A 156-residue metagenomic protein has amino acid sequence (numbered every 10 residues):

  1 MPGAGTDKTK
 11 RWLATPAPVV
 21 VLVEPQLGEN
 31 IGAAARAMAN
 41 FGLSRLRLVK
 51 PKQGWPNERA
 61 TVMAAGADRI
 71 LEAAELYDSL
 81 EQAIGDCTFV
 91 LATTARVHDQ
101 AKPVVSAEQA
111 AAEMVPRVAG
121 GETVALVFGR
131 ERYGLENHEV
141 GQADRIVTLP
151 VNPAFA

Functional and structural regions predicted by a protein language model:
M1-A156: Post-transcriptional modification and biogenesis factors for structured RNAs of the translation apparatus
